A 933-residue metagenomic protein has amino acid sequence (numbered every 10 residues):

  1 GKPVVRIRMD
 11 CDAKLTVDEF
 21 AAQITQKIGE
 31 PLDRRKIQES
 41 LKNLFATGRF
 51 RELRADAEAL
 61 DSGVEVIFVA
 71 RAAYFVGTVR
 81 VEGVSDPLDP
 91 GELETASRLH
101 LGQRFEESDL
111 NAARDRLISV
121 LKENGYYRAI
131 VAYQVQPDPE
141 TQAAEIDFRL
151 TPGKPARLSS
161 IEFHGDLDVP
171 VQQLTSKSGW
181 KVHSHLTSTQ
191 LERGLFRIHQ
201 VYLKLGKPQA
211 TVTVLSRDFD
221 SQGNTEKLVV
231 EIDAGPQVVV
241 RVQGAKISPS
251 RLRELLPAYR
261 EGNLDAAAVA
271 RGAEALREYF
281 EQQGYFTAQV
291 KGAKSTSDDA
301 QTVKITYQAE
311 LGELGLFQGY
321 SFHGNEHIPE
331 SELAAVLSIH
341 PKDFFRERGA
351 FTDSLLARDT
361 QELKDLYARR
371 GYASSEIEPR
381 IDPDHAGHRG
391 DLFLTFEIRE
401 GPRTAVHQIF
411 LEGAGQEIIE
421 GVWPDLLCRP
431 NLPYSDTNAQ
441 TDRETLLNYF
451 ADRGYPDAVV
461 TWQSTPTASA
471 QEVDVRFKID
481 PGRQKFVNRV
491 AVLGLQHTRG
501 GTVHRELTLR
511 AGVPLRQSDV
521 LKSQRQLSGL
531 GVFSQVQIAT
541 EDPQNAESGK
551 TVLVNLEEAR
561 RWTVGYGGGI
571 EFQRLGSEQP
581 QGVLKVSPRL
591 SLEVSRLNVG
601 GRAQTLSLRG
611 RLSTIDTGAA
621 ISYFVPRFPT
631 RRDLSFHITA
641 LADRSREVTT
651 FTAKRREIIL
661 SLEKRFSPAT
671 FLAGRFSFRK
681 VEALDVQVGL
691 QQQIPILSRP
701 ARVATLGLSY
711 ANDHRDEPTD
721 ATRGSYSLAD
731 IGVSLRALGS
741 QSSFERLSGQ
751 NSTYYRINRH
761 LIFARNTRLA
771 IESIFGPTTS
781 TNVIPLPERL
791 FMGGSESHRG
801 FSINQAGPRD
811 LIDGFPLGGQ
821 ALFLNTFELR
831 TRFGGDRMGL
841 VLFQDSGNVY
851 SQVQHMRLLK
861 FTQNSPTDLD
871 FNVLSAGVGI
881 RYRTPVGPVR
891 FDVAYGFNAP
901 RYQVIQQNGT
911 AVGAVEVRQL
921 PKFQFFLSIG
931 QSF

Functional and structural regions predicted by a protein language model:
G1-G576, R589, E593, S607-V625 (+5 more regions): Periplasmic polypeptide-binding modules associated with outer-membrane biogenesis and secretion
F50, S354, S613-T614, S645-R655 (+1 more regions): Outer-membrane beta-barrel proteins
L507, T540, V564-G582, L592 (+6 more regions): Transmembrane beta-strand segments that form the barrel wall of outer-membrane beta-barrel proteins
G529, N545, T551-V552, T563 (+6 more regions): C-terminal outer-membrane beta-barrel translocator/porin domains of Gram-negative envelope proteins and their
S534, W562-V564, V599-L606, F628-S635 (+5 more regions): Repeated loop/turn-to-beta-strand initiation elements of outer-membrane beta-barrel proteins
L590-N598, T617-R631, F636-I638, R656-R665 (+6 more regions): Feature captures outer-membrane beta-barrel proteins of Gram-negative bacteria and organelles
I615-P700: Transmembrane beta-barrel wall of Gram-negative outer-membrane proteins
T867-V893: A short, conserved beta-to-alpha structural element at the edge of catalytic cores that scaffolds binding
